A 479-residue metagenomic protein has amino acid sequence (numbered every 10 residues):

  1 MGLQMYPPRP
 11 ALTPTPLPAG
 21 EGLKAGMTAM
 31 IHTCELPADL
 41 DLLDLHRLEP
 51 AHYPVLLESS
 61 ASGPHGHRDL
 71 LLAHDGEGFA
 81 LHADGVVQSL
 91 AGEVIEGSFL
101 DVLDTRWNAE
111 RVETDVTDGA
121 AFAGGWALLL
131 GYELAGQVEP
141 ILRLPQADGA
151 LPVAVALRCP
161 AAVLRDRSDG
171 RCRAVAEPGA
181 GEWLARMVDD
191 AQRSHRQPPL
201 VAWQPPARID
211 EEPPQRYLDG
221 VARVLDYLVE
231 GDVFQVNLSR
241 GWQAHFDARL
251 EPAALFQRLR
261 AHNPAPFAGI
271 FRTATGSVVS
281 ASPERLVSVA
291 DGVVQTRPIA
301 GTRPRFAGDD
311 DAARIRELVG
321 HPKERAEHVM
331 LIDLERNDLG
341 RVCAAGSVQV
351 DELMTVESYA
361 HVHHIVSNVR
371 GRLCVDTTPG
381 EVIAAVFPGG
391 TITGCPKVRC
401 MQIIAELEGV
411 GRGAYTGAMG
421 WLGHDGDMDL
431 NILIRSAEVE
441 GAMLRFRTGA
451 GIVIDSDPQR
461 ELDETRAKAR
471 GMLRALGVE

Functional and structural regions predicted by a protein language model:
M1-G26: Intrinsic disorder/low-complexity segments
G2-Y6, M27-E479: Extended alpha-helical targeting/anchoring segments, especially N-terminal organellar/secretory targeting helices
